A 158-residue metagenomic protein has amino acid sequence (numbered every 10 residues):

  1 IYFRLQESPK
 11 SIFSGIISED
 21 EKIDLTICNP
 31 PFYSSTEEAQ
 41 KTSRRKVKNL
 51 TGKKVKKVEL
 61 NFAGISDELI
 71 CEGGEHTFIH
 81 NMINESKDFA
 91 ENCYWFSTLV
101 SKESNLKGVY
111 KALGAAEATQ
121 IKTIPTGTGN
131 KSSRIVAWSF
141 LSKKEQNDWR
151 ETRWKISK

Functional and structural regions predicted by a protein language model:
I1-C28, Y33-T36: S-adenosyl-L-methionine
P9-K10, S66-D67, I135: Generic secondary-structure boundary/loop-capping signal
S18-E19, Q40-S43, Y110-L113: Short, glycine/charged-enriched secondary-structure capping and boundary segments
D24, P30-T77: Mobile active-site "lid"/loop adjacent to the S-adenosyl-L-methionine
A39-T42, S142-K158: Flexible, glycine-/basic-rich loop-and-beta segments that form/coincide with the SAM-dependent methyltransferase
V47-N49, Y110, I135, S157: A generic membrane alpha-helix/interface feature
E59-T123: Conserved Class I SAM-dependent methyltransferase catalytic core
S101-E151: Class I S-adenosyl-L-methionine
